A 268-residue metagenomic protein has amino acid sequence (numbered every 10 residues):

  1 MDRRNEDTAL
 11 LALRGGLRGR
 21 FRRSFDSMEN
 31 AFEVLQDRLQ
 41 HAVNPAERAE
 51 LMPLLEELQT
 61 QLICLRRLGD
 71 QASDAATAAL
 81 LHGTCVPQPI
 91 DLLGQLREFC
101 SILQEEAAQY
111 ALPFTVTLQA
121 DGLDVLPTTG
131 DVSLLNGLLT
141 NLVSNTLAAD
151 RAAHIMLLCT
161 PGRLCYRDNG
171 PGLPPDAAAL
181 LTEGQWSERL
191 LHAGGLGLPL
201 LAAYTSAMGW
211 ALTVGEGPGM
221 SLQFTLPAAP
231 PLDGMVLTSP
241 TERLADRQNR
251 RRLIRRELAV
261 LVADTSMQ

Functional and structural regions predicted by a protein language model:
E57-L68: Short alpha-helical segment of the dimerization/phosphotransfer core of two-component systems
L80-C85, V125-G130: Conserved micro-motifs of the catalytic ATP-binding
E106-L118: Short conserved segments within the C-terminal catalytic ATPase subdomain
G137-N141, N145: Conserved polar catalytic motif of the HATPase_c/GHKL fold
H154-R163: Short beta-strand/loop element within the Bergerat-fold HATPase_c
L173-W186: Short conserved segment of the HATPase_c
S206-V262, M267: C-terminal end segment of the histidine kinase catalytic
